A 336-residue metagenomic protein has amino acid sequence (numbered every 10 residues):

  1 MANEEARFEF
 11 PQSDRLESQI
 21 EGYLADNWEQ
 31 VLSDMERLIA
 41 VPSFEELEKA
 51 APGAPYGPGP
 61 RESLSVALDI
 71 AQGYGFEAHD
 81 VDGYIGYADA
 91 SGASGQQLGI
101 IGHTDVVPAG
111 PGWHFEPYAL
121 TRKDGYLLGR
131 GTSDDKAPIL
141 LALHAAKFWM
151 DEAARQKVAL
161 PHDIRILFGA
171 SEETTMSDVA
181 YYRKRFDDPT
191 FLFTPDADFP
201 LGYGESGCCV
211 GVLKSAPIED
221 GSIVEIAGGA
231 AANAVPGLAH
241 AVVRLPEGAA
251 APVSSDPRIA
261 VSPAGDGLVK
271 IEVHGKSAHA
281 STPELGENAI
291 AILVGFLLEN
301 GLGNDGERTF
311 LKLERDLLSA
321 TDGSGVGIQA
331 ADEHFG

Functional and structural regions predicted by a protein language model:
N3-G99, V106-A109: N-terminal helical capping/dimerization or prosegment-like subdomains of hydrolases acting on amide or phosphate bonds
Y23-Q30, D34-V41, V66-Y74, F148 (+2 more regions): Generic non-transmembrane alpha-helical segments
S43, G75-V81, R122, I223 (+1 more regions): Short secondary-structure junctions
H79-D82, G129, I166, F193-P195: General beta-strand structural signal in soluble alpha/beta enzymes
G86, Y126-L127, V269-I271: Hydrophobic residues embedded in beta-strands of well-ordered beta-sheets
D89, G169, R244: Short hydrophobic/aromatic beta-strand micro-patches that form the beta-sheet surface supporting nucleotide- or nucleic
Q96-F168, T174, F186-T190: Active-site metal-coordination/substrate-binding segment of hydrolases, especially metallo-dependent peptidases
E173, A180-G336: Midchain, well-structured core segments that form catalytic/ion-binding scaffolds
